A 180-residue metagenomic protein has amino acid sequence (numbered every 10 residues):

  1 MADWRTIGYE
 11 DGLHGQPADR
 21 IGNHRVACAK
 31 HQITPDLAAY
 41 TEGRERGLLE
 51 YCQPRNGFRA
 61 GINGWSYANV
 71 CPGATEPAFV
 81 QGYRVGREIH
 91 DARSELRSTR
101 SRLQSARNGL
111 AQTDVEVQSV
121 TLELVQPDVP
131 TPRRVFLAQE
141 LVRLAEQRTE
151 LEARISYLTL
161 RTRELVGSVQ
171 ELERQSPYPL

Functional and structural regions predicted by a protein language model:
M1-L180: Intrinsic-disorder/low-complexity detector
